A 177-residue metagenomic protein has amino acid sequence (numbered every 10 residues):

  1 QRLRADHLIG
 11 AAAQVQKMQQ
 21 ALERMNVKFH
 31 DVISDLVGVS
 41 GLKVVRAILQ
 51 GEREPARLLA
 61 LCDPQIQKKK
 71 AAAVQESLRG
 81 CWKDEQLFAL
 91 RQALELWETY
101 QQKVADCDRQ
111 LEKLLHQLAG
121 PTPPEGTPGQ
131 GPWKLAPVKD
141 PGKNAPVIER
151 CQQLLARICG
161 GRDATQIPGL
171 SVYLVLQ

Functional and structural regions predicted by a protein language model:
Q1-Q177: A detector of single, family-specific signature residues that are central to catalytic or substrate-handling motifs
